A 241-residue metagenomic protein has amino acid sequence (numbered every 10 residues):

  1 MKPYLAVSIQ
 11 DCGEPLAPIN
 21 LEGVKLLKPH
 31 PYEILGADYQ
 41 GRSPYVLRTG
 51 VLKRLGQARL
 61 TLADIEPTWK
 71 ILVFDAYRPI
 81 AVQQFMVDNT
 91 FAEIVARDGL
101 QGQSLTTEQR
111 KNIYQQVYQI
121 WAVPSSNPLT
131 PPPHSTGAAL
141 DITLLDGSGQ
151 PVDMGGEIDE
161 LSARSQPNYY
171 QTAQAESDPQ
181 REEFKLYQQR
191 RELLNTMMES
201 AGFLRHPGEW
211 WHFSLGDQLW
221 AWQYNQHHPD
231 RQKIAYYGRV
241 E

Functional and structural regions predicted by a protein language model:
K2-W211, G216-R239: Cell-envelope/glycan interface and biosynthesis
